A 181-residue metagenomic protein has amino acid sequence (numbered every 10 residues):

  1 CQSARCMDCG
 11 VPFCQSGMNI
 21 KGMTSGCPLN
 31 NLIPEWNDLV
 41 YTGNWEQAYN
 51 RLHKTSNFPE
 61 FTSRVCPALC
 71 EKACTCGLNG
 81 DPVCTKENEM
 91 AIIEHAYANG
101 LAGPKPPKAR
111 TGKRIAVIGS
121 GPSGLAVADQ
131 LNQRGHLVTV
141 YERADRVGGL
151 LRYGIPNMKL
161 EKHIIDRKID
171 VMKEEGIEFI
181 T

Functional and structural regions predicted by a protein language model:
C1-R114: Ferredoxin-type iron-sulfur electron-transfer modules and their immediate structural context
A4, S16-G17, P28-T42, R51 (+3 more regions): Beta1-alpha1 glycine-rich phosphate/pyrophosphate-binding loop at the start of Rossmann-like nucleotide-binding domains
